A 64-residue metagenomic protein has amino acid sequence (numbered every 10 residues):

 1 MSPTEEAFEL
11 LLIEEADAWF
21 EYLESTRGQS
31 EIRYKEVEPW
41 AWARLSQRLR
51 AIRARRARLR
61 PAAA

Functional and structural regions predicted by a protein language model:
M1-A16: Short, charge/polar-rich alpha-helical segments
M1-P3, R60-A64: Short intrinsically disordered terminal tails
E6-F8, W19, A41, R55: Terminal low-complexity, poorly structured segments
A16, E21-L23: Face-specific signal for non-transmembrane alpha helices
E24-P61: Short, charge-rich amphipathic interface segments used for partner binding and complex assembly
